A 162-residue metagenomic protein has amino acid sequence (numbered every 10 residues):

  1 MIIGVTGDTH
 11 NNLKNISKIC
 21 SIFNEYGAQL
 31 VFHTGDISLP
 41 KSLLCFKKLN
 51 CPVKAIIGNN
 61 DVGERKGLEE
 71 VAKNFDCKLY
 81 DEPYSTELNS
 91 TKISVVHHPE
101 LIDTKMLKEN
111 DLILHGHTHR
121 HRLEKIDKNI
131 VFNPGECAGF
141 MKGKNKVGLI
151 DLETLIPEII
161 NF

Functional and structural regions predicted by a protein language model:
M1-I2, E25, E153-I156, N161-F162: Short, Lys/Arg-enriched, disordered terminal segments
M1-K48, R65-A72, K144-K146: N-terminal active-site segment of His-dependent metallophosphoesterases
I2, Y84, K92-S94, I130 (+1 more regions): Short beta-strand micro-motifs in enzyme catalytic cores
V5-G7, L30-D36, V53-N59, S94-H97 (+2 more regions): Active-site neighborhood of phospho(di)ester-bond hydrolases with catalytic His/Asp-centered motifs
F23-G27, L88, L107-E109: Glycine-rich phosphate-binding loop signature in dinucleotide/nucleotide-binding domains
S42, D81-E82, R120, K146: Residue-level marker for the onset of beta-strands and adjacent loop->beta junctions in well-ordered domains
N50-V96: Helix-adjacent hinge/juxtasegments
K54, H98-I160: Conserved beta-sheet core of the metallophosphoesterase superfamily
